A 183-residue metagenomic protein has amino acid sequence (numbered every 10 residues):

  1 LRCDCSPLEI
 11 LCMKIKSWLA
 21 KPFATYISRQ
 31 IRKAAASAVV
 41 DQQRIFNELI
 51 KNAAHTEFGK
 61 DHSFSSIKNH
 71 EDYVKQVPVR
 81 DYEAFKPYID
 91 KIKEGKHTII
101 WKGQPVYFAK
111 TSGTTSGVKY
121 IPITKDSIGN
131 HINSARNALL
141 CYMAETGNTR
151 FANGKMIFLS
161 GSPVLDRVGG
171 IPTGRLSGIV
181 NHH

Functional and structural regions predicted by a protein language model:
L1-C3, S177: Feature targets compositionally biased, intrinsically disordered low-complexity regions with long contiguous runs
C3-C5, C12: Cysteine-centered motifs
S6-P7, V168: Intrinsic disorder/low-complexity detector
C12-D41, F46-H183: Active-site phosphate/ATP/adenylate-binding loop shared across adenylate-forming ligases
